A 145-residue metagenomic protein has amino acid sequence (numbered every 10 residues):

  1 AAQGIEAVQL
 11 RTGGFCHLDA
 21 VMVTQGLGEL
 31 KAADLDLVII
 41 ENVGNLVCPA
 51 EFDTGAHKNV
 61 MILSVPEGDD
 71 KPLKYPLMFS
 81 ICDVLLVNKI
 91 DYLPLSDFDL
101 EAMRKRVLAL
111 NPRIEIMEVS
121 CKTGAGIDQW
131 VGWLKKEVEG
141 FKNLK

Functional and structural regions predicted by a protein language model:
A1, G28-K31, V47-E51, S64 (+4 more regions): Signal for well-folded cores of large energy- and translation-related assemblies
A1-H57, F79: Nucleotide-state-sensitive switch-loop elements of NTP-binding domains
F15, G44-L46, V65-D70, I90-P94 (+1 more regions): Conserved nucleotide-binding/hydrolysis micro-motifs of P-loop NTPases
H17-V21, E67-P76: Short, charged, surface-exposed secondary-structure boundary motifs
E41, N88, M103: Residue-level signal for inorganic ion chemistry
V47-D53, D70-L73, L95-D99: Conserved ATPase-coupling elements of RecA-like P-loop NTPase cores
P49-P66, Y75-V87: Inter-motif core of Ras-like GTPase G domains
Y92-K145: Canonical P-loop GTPase G-domain recognition
